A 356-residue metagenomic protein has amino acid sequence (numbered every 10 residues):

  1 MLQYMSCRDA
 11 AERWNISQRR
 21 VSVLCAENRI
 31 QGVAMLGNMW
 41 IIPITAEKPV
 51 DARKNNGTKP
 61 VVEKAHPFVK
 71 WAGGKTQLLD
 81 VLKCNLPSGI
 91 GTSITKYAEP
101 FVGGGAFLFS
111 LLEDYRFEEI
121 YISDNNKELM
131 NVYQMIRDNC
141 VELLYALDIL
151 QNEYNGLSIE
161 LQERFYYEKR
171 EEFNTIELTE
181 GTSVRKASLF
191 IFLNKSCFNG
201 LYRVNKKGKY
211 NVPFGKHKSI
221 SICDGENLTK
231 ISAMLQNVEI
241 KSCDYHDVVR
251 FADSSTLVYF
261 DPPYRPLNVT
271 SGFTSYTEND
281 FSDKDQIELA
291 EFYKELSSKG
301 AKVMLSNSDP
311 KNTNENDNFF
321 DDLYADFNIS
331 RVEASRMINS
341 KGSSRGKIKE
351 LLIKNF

Functional and structural regions predicted by a protein language model:
M1-R20: Polyanion-binding surface elements
C7, I30-N56: Short helix-start
T58-K96, A106: S-adenosyl-L-methionine
L82, Y97-L111, I122-N126, I191 (+6 more regions): Conserved proline-anchored active-site loop of SAM-dependent methyltransferases that bridges a beta-strand
D114-Q236, T274: Class I S-adenosyl-L-methionine-dependent methyltransferase module
K209-K218, Y264-D285: Mobile active-site "lid"/loop adjacent to the S-adenosyl-L-methionine
Q286-S335: Conserved Class I SAM-dependent methyltransferase catalytic core
L323-F356: Class I S-adenosyl-L-methionine
